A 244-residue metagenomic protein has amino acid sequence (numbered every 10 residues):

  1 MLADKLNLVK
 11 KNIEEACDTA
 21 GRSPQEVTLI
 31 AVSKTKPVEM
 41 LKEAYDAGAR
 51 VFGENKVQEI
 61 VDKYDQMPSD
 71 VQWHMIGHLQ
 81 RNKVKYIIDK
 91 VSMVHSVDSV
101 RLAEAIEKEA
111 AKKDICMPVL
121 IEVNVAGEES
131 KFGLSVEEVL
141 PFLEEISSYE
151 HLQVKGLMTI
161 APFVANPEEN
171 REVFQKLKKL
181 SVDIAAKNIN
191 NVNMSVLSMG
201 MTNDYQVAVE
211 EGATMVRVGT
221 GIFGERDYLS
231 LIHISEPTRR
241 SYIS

Functional and structural regions predicted by a protein language model:
M1-L180, I184-N203, V209-E211, F223: Conserved alpha/beta-domain cores
V32-K34, M215, P237-T238: Intrinsically disordered, low-complexity sequence elements enriched in Ser/Thr/Gly/Pro
I121, T220, S241: Base-recognition residues in the alpha-helical recognition helix of bacterial helix-turn-helix
V207-L231, S235: Short, basic/aromatic-enriched C-terminal tail that caps enzymatic domains
I232-S244: Single conserved hydrophobic/aromatic residue that forms the stacking wall/gate of nucleotide- or nucleobase-binding
